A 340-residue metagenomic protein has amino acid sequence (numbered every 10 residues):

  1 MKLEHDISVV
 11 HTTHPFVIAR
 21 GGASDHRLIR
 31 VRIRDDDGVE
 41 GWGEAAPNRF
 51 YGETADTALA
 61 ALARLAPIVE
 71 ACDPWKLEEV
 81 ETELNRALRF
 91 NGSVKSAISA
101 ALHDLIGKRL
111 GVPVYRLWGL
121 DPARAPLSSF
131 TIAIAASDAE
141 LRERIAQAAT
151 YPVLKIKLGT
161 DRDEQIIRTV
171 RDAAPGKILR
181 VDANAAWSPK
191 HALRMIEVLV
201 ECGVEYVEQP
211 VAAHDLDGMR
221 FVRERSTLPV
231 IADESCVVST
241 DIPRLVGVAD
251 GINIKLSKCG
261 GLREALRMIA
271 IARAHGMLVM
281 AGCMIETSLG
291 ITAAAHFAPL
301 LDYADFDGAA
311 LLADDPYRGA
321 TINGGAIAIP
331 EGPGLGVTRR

Functional and structural regions predicted by a protein language model:
M1-L179, N184-L193, E197-E201, R225 (+1 more regions): N-terminal capping/lid subdomain adjacent to the active-site entrance of alpha/beta enzymes
I106-R109, H296-L300: Alpha-helix C-terminal capping segments
I156, D161-I291, H296-A298, A313-G325: Catalytic core of soluble alpha/beta enzymes
L301-D305: Short helix/strand-capping turn motifs
A309: Active-site cofactor/co-catalyst pockets and adjacent glycine-rich loops in catalytic enzymes
